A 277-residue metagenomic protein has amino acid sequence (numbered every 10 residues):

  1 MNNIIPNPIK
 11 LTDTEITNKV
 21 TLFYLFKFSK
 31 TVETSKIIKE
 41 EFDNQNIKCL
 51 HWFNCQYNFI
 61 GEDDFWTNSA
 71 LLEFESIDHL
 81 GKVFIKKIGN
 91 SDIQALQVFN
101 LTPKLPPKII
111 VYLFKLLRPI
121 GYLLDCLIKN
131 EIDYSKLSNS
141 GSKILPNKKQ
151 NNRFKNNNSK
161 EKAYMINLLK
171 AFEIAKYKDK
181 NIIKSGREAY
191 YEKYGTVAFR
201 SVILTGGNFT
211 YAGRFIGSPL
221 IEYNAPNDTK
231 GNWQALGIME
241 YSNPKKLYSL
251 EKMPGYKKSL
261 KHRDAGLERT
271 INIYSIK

Functional and structural regions predicted by a protein language model:
M1-Q234, I276-K277: Short S/T/G/P-rich N-terminal loop/turn motif that feeds into the first structured element of a domain
G89, G255-Y256, E268: Residue-level marker of structural boundaries
S242-S249, M253-K258, H262: Accessory, usually C-terminal, subdomains that scaffold auxiliary metal cofactors
K261-K277: Charge-dense polyanion-binding interfaces
